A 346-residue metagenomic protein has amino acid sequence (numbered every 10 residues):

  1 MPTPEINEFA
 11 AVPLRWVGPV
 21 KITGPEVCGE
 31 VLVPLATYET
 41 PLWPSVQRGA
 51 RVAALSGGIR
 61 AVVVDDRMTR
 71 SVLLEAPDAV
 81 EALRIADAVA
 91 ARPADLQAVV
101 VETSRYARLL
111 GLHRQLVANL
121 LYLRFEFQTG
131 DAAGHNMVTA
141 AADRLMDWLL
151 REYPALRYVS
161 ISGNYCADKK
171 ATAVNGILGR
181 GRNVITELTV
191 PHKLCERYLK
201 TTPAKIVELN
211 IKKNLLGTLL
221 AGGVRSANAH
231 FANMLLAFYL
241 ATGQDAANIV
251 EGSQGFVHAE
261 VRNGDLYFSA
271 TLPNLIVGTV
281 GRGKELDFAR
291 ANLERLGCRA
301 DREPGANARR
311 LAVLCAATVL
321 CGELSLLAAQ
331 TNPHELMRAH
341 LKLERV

Functional and structural regions predicted by a protein language model:
M1-D87, A91-Q128, D143-Y153, G179 (+3 more regions): Generic N-terminal targeting/processing segments that precede catalytic cores or assembly contacts
E8, D66, P77, E81-R92 (+7 more regions): Catalytic cores of large soluble enzymes that bind and process phosphate-bearing ligands
E8-W43, T129-T139, T218-Q244, T318-A328: Conserved phosphate/anionic-ligand binding catalytic regions in large, soluble enzymes, centered on
D95, R144, W148, N233-A241 (+3 more regions): Alpha-helical scaffold segments in soluble metabolic enzymes
E102-R114, E152-N164, I206-L209, Q244-S253 (+3 more regions): Flexible, glycine/charged-enriched surface loops at secondary-structure junctions
F127-E285: Glycine-rich anion/phosphate-binding loop at the beta-strand->alpha-helix junction
Y267-V346: Internal helix-turn-beta structural module
